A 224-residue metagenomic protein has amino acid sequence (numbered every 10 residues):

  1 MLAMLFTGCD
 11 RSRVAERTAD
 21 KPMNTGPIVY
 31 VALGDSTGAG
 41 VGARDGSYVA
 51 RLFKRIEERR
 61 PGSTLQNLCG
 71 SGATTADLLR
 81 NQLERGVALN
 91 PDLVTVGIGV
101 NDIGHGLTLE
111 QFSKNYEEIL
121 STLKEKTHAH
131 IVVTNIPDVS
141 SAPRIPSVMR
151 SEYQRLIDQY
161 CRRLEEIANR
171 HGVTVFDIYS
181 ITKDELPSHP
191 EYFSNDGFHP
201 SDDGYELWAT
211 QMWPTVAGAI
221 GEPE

Functional and structural regions predicted by a protein language model:
M4, D20-P22, P200: Compositionally biased, low-complexity repeat tracts
F6-G8: C-terminal motif of bacterial Sec signal peptides marking the signal peptidase cleavage site
S12-S71, L83-N90: Serine-esterase "nucleophile elbow" of acetyl-processing enzymes
G40, D77, T215: Phosphate- and divalent-cation-binding pockets in alpha/beta enzyme and binding domains that engage nucleotide-derived
V41-G46, Q66-T75, L107-E110, V148 (+1 more regions): Acidic/histidine-rich helix-loop elements that form or flank divalent-metal/phosphate-binding sites at the catalytic
R80-E224: Alpha-helical cap/lid subdomain in secreted, periplasmic, or secretory-pathway luminal O-acyl-processing enzymes
